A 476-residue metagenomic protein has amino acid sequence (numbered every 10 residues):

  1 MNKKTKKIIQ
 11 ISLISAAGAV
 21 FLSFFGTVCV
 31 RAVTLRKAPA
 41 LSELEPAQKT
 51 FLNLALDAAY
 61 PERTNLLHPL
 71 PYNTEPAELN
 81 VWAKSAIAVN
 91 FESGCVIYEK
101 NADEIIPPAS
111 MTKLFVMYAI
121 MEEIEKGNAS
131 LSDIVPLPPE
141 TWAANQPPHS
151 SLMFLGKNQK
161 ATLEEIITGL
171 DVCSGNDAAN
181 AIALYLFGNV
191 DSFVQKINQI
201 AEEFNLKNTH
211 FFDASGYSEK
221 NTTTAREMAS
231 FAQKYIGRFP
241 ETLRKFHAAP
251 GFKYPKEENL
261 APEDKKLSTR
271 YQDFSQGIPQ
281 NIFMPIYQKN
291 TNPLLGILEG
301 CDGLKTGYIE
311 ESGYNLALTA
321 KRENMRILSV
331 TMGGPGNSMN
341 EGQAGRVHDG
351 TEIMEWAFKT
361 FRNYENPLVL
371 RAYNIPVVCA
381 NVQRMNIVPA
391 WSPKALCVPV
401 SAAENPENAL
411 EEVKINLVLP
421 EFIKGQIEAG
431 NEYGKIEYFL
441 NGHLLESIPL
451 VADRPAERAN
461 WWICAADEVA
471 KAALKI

Functional and structural regions predicted by a protein language model:
N2-A17: N-terminal Sec-pathway targeting helices
I14-G26: Hydrophobic membrane-insertion alpha-helices, especially the h-region of bacterial N-terminal signal peptides
S23-A38: Membrane-interface motif at the C-terminal end of an N-terminal transmembrane signal
A32, L206-K207, E219-T222, R226-I476: Domain-terminus/edge residues, biased toward the C-terminal soluble/receptor-binding domains of extracytoplasmic
L35-R238: Active-site-adjacent loops and short helices of periplasmic peptidoglycan-processing enzymes
